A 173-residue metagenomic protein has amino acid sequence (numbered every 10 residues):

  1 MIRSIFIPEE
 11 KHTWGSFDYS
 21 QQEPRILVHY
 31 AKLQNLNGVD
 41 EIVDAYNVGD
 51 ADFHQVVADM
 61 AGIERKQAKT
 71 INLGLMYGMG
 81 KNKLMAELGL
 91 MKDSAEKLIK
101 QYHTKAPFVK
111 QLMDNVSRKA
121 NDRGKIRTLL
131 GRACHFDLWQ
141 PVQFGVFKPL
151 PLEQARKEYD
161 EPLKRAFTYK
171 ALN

Functional and structural regions predicted by a protein language model:
M1-N173: Conserved catalytic core of nucleotide polymerization and phosphodiester-bond processing enzymes
